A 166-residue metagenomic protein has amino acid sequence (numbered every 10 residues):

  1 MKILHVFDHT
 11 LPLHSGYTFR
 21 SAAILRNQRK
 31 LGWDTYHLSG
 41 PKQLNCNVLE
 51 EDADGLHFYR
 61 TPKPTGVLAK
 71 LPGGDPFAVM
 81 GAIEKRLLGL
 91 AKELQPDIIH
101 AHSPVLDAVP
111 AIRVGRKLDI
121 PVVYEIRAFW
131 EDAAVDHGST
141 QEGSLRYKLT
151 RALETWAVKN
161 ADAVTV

Functional and structural regions predicted by a protein language model:
M1-K63: N-terminal subdomain of nucleotide-sugar transferases
R29, I112, R116, V158: Anion (oxyanion) recognition and catalysis
D52-L56, K117-D119, T140-G143: Short, hinge-like loop/turn segments at secondary-structure boundaries
K63-G74, V123-T155: Acceptor-binding helix/loop patch of EC 2.4 sugar-transfer enzymes, predominantly nucleotide-sugar-dependent
V67-I98, V109, K117, K148-A152 (+1 more regions): An amphipathic, basic-hydrophobic alpha-helix
I99-L118, Y124-A133: An aromatic- and histidine-rich active-site surface loop
K159-V166: A short beta-strand/loop micro-motif in the catalytic core of glycosyltransferases that engages the nucleotide-sugar
